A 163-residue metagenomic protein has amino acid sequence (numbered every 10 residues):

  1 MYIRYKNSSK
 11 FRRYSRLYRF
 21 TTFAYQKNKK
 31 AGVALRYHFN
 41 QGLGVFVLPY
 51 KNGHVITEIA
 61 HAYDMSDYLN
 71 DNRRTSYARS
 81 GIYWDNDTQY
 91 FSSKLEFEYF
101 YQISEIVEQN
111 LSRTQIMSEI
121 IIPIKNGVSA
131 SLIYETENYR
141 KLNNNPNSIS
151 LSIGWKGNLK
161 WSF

Functional and structural regions predicted by a protein language model:
M1-I3, V33-F39, N72-A78, N110-T114 (+1 more regions): Residues that define the transmembrane beta-barrel architecture of outer-membrane proteins
M1-K27: Glycine- and aromatic-enriched membrane insertion/assembly motifs of diderm outer-membrane and organelle channel
I3-N7, Q41, A78-I82, I116-S118 (+2 more regions): Membrane-embedded beta-strands of outer-membrane beta-barrel proteins, especially the hydrophobic/small aromatic
K10-L17, A31, L48-I56, D87-S93 (+2 more regions): Short loop/turn motifs that connect adjacent beta-strands in outer-membrane beta-barrel proteins
K10-R12, A24-G32, F46-L48, A62-N70 (+3 more regions): Sequence/structural signature of outer-membrane beta-barrel proteins
F39-Q41, H61: Hydrophobic alpha-helical segments of small multi-pass membrane proteins
N52-S129: Outer-membrane beta-barrel transmembrane domain signature
N147-F163: Outer-membrane beta-barrel "beta-signal"
